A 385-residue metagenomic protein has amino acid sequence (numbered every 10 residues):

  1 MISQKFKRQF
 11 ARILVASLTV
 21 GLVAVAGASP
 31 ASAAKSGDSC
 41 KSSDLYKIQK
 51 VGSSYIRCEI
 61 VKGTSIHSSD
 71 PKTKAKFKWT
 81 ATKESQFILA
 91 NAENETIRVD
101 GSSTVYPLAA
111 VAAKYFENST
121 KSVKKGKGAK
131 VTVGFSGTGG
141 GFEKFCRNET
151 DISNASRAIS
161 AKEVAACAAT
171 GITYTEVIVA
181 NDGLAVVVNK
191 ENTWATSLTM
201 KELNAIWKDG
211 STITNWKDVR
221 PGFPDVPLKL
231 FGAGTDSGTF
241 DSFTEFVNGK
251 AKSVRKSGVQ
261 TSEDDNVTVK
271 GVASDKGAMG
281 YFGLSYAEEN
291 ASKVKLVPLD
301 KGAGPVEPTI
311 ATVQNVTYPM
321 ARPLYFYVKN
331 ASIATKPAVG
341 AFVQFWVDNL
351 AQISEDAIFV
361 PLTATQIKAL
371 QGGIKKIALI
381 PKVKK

Functional and structural regions predicted by a protein language model:
I2-V15: Bacterial N-terminal signal peptides that target proteins for export
L14-A24: Bacterial N-terminal signal peptides
A24-S39: C-terminal region of N-terminal signal peptides and the immediate post-cleavage residues of exported proteins
D38-Y46, K50-G52: Disulfide-braced loops of extracellular cysteine-rich modules
V51-Y55, E59, T73-K385: Flexible loop/hinge segments at secondary-structure junctions
R57-S68: Primarily mature extracellular domains of secreted and cell-surface proteins, especially surface-exposed modules
